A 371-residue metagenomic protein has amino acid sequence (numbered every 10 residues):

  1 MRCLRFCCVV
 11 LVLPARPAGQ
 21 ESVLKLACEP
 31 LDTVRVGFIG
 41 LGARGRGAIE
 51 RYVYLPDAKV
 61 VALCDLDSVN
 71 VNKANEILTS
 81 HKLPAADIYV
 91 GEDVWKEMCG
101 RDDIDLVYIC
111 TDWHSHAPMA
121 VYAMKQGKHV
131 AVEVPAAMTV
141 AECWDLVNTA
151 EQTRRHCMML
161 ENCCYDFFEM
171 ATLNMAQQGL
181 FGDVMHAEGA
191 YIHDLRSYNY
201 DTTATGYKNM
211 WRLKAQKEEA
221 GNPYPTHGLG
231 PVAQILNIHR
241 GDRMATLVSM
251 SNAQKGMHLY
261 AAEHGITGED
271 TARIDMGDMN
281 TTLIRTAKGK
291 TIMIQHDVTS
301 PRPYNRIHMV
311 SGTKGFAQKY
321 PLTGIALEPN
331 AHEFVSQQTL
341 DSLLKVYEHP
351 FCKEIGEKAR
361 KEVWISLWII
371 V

Functional and structural regions predicted by a protein language model:
M1-E21: Bacterial Sec-dependent N-terminal signal peptides
R16-H81: N-terminal Rossmann-like dinucleotide-binding module
E21-L24, G47, A233, P303-V371: C-terminal helical cap and adjacent loop that interface with cofactors, partners, or active-site loops
A74-L83, D145, T149-T153: Short, conserved SAM-binding/catalytic segment of Class I S-adenosyl-L-methionine-dependent methyltransferases
A86-I109: A structured beta-alpha segment of the ubiquitous adenosine-cofactor-binding alpha/beta core
L106, D112-W113, A117-Y165, G179: Beta-strand-loop-alpha-helix segment that lines the small-molecule cofactor/substrate pocket of alpha/beta enzymes
T153-M158, C163-I274: Predominantly a Rossmann-like dinucleotide-binding segment in NAD(P)-dependent oxidoreductases
I294-N305: Glycine-rich phosphate/pyrophosphate-binding beta-alpha loops
